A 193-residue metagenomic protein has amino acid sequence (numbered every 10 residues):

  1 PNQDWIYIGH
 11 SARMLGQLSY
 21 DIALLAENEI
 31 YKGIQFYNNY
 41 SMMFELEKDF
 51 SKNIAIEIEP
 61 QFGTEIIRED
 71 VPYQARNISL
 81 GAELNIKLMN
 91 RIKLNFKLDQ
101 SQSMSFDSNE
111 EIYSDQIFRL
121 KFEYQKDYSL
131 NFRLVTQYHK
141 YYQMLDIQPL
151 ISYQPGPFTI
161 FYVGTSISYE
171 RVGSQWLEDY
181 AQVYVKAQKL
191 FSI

Functional and structural regions predicted by a protein language model:
P1-I193: Exposed, low-structure sequence patches enriched in small/polar residues
